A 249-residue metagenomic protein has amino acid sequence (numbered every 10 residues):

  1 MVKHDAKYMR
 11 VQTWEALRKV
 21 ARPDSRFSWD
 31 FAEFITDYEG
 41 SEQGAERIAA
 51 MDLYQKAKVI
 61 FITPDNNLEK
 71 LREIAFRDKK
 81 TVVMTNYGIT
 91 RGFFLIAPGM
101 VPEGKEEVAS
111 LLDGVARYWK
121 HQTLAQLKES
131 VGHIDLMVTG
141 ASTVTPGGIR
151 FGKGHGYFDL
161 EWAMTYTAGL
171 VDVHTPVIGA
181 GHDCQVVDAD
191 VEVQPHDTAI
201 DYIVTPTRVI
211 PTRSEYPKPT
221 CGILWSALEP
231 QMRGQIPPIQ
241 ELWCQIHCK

Functional and structural regions predicted by a protein language model:
M1-I35, G44-L53, D78-T81, T90-K249: Surface-exposed, charge/polar-rich loops and edge strands
S41-A45, N67-E69: Conserved beta-loop-alpha segment that forms the PLP phosphate-binding cup at the N-terminus of a helix
Y54-T63, V138: Short hydrophobic beta-strand segments
I62-F76, K80-G88: Extended, H/D-rich, highly charged conserved domains that either
